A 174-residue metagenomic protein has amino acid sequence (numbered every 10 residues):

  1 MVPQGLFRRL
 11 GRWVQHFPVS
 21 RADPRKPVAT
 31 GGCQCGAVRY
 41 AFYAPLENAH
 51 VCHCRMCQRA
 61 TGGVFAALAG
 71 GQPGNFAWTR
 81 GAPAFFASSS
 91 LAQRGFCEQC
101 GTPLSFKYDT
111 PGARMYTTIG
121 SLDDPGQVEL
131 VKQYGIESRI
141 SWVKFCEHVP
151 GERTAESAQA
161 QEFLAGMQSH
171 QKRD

Functional and structural regions predicted by a protein language model:
V2-D174: A short Gly-Trp-Pro
